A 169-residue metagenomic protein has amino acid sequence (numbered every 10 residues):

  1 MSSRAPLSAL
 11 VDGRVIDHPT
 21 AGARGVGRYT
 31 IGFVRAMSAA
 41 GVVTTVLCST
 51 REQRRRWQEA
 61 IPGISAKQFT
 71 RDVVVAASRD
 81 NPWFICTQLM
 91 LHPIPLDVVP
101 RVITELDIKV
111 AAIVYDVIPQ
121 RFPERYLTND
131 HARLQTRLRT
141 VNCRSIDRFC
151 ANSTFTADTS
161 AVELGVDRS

Functional and structural regions predicted by a protein language model:
M1-S169: Carbohydrate transferase catalytic cores enriched for Leloir-type hexosyltransferases
